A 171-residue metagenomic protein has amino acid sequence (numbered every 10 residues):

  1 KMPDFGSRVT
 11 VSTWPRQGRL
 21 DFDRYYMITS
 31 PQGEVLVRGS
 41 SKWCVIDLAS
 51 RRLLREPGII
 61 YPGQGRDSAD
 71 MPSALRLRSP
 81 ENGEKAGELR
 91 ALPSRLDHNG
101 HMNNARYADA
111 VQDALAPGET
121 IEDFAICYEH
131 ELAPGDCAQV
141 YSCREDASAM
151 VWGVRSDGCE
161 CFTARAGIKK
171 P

Functional and structural regions predicted by a protein language model:
M2-S79, Y128, L132-P134, C143-P171: HotDog/MaoC-like acyl-thioester-processing domains
G18, K85, L115-E122, R144-A149: Short glycine/proline-enriched coil/turn segments at helix->beta-strand junctions
G83-P93: Short amphipathic
N103-I121: Active-site helix/loop of acyl-thioester processing domains in fatty-acid/polyketide metabolism, spanning hotdog-fold
F124-I126: Long, charged, glycine-rich C-terminal linkers/tails
A138: A glycine-rich beta-to-alpha transition motif near the start of alpha/beta enzyme domains, typified by
